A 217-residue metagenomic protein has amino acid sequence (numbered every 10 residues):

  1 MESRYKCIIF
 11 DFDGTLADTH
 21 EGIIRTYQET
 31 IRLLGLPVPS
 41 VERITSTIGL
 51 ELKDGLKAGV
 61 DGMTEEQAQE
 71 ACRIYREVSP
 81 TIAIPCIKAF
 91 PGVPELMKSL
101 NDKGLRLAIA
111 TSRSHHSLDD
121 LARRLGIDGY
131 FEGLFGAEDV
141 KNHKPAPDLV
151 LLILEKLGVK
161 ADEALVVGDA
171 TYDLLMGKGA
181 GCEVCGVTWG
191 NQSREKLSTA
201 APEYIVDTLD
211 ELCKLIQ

Functional and structural regions predicted by a protein language model:
M1-K6, K98-N101, S114-H115, D120-Q217: Asp-based, Mg2+/Mn2+-dependent phosphohydrolase catalytic module
M1-S46, G62: Active-site neighborhood of HAD-like aspartate-dependent phosphohydrolases
T15, T111-R113: Conserved phosphate-coupling serine/threonine residues in phosphotransfer and NTP-handling enzymes
I24, Q28, V41, T45 (+5 more regions): An amphipathic alpha-helix signature
T30-I31, E51-E65, L121, I153-L154: Helix-loop "lid/cap" segments that line or gate small-molecule binding pockets
R32-P37, M63-E66, D102-G104, G126-Y130 (+1 more regions): Short helix-capping segments at alpha-helix termini
K57-E95: Metal-dependent phosphoesterase signature
